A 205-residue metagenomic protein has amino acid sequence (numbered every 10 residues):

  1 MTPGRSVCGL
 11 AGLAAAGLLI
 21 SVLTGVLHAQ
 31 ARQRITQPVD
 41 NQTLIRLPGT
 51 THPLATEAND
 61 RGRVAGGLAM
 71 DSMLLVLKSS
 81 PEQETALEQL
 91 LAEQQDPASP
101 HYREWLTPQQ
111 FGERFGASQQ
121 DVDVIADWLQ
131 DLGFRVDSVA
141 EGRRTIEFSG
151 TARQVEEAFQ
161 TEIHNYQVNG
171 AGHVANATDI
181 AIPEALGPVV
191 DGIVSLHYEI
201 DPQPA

Functional and structural regions predicted by a protein language model:
M1-A15: Bacterial N-terminal signal peptides that target proteins for export
M1-G4, G25-Q30: Basic/polar N-terminal segments that are highly enriched at the extreme N-terminus, encompassing both cleavable
A11-G25: Bacterial N-terminal signal peptides
Q30-A205: Non-catalytic regulatory appendages
